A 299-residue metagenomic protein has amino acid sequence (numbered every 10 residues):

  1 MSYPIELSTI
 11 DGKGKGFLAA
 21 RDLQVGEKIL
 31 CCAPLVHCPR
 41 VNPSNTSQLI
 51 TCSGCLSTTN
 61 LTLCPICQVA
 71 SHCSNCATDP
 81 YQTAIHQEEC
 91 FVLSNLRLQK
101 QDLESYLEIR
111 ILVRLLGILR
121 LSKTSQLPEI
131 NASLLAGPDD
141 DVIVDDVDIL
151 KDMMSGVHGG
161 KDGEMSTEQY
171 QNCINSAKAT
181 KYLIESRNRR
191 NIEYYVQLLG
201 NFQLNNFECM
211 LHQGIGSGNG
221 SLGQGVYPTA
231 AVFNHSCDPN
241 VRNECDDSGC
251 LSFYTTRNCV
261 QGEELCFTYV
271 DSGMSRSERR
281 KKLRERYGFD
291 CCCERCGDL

Functional and structural regions predicted by a protein language model:
M1-L299: Short alpha-helical interaction motifs and adjacent low-complexity tails used for partner binding in regulatory proteins
